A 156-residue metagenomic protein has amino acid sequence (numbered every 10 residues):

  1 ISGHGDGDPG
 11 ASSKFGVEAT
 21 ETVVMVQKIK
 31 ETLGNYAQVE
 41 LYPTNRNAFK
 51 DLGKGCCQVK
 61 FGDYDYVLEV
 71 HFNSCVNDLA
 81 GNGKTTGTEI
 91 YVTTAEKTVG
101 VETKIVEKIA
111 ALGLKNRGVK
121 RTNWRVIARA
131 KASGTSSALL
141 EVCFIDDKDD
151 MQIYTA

Functional and structural regions predicted by a protein language model:
I1-T88, V92-G100: Catalytic-core regions of hydrolytic enzymes
G10, K60-G62, V67-F72, V76 (+1 more regions): Active-site-adjacent mobile loop/cap segments within catalytic or ligand-binding domains
K28, T32, K104-L112, A156: Generic non-transmembrane alpha-helical segments
Y36-Q38, G87, K115-N116, G134-S136: A generic structural signal for alpha->beta connector loops
V39-R46, K115-N123: Surface-exposed patches in mature extracellular/periplasmic domains of secreted proteins
K97-K120: Active-site-adjacent substrate-binding region of metalloamidase/peptidase-like peptide-processing proteins
